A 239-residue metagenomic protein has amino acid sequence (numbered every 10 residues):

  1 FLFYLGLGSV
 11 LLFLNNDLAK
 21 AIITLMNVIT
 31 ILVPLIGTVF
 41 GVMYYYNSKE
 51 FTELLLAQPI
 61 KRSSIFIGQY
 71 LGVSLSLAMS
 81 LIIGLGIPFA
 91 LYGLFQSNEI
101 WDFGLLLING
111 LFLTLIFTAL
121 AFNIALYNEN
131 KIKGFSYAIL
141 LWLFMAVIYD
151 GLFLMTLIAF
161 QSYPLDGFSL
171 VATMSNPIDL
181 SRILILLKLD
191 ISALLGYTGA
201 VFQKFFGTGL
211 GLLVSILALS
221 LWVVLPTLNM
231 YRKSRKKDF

Functional and structural regions predicted by a protein language model:
L2-G6, F135-M145: Central hydrophobic cores of alpha-helical transmembrane segments in multi-pass integral membrane proteins
S9-I22, M26, G72-Y137: Secretory targeting signals
T24-S48: Long, hydrophobic alpha-helical segments
F40-G41, L77, G110-T114, L143 (+1 more regions): Residue-level hotspots within the lipid-embedded alpha helices of multi-pass solute transporters
M43, L85, F89, F122 (+2 more regions): Transmembrane alpha-helix boundary and packing residues in multipass membrane permease domains and related
Y44-L75: Helix-loop-helix units of permease transmembrane domains in multi-pass membrane transporters, especially ABC
I148-V224, L228-K233: Terminal transmembrane helical anchor/hairpin motif
S234-F239: Short cytosolic juxtamembrane segments of multi-pass membrane proteins
